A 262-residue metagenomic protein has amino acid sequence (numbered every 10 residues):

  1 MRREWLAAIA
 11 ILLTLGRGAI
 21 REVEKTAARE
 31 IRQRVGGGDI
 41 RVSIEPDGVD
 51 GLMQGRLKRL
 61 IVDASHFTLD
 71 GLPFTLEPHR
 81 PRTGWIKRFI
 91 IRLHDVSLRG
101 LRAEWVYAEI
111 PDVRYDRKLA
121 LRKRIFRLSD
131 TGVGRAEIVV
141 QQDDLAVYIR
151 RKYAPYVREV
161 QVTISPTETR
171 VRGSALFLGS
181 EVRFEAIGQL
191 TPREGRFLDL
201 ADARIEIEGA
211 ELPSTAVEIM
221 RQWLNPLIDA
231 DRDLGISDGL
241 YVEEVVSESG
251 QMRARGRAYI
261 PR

Functional and structural regions predicted by a protein language model:
M1-R59, H66-L69, A258-R262: Hydrophobic membrane-targeting and insertion signals
Q33-I40, K152-R158, L234-G239: Short secondary-structure junctions
G38-T131, T167-T169, G173-F177: N-terminal beta-strand/beta-hairpin edge segment
R114-Q161: Surface-exposed beta-loop interaction hotspot
R135, D144, Y156, A201-G239: Extended amphipathic ligand-handling, pore-lining, and cofactor/metal-binding catalytic surfaces
P155-T215: Short helix-loop boundary/capping segments
Y241-R262: A cross-kingdom marker for long, charged
